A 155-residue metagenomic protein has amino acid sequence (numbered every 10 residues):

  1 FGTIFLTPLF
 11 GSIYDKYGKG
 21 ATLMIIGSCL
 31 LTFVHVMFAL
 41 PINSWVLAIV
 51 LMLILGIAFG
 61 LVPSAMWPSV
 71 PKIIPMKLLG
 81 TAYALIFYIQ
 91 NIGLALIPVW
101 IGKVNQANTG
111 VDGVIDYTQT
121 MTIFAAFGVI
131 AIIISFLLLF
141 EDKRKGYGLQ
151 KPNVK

Functional and structural regions predicted by a protein language model:
T3-P8, N91, A95: Residue-level signature of mid-helix packing/kink "hotspots" within the transmembrane helices of 12-pass Major
L6-K19, N105: Helix-to-loop junctions at the C-terminal end of transmembrane segments in multipass secondary transporters
P8-S12, V99, I133: Residue-level hotspots within transmembrane alpha-helices of multi-pass secondary transporters
G20-M66: C-terminal transmembrane helical hairpin of 12-TM major facilitator-type secondary transporters
A39, T122-K155: Multi-pass alpha-helical transporter architecture, strongest for 12-TM Major Facilitator/SLC carriers used
W67-I73: Intracellular helix-loop hinge segments at the cytoplasmic ends of transmembrane helices in 12-TM rocker-switch-type
M76-G110: A late C-terminal transmembrane helix in Major Facilitator Superfamily
K103-G128: A membrane-interface helix-boundary motif in multi-pass transporters
